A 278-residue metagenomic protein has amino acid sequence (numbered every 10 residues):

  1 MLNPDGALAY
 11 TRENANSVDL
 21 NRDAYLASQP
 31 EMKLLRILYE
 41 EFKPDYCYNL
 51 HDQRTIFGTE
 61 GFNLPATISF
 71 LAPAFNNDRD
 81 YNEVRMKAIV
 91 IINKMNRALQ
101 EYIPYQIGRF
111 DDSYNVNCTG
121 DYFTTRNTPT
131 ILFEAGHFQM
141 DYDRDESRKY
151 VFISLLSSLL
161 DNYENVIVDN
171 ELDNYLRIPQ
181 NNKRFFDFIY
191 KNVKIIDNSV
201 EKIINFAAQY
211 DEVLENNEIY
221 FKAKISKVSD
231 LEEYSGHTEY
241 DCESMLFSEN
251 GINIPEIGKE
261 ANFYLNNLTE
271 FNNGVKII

Functional and structural regions predicted by a protein language model:
M1-Y105, T124: Active-site/substrate-binding loop(s) of hydrolase catalytic cores
F42, L71-R79, R85, V90-I278: C-terminal accessory segments enriched in acidic
